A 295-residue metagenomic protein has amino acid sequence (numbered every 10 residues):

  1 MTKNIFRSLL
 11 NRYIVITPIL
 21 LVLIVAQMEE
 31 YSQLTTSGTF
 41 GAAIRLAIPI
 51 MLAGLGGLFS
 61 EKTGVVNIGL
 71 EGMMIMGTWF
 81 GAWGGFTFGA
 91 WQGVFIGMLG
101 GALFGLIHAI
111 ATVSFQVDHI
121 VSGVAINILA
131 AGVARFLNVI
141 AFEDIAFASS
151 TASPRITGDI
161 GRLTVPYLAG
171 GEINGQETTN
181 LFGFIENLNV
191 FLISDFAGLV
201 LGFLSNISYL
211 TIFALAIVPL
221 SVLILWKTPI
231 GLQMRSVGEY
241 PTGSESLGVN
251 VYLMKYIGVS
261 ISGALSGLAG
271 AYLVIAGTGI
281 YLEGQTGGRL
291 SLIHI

Functional and structural regions predicted by a protein language model:
M1-L52, F80, F88-W91: Membrane-interfacial amphipathic/re-entrant helices at transmembrane-helix boundaries
S8-N11, S114-A125: Alpha-helical transmembrane segments and their helix-start/interface "positive-inside/aromatic belt" motifs in integral
G38-F88, G93-V94, M98-I120, L292: Single transmembrane alpha-helix segments in multi-pass membrane proteins
A43, M51, M98-A102, A125 (+3 more regions): Residue-level signature of the transmembrane alpha-helical core of multi-pass small-molecule transporters
E71-G72, A276-H294: Glycine-rich helix-loop "coupling/hinge" segments at transmembrane-helix boundaries in multipass transporters
A131-L225: Transmembrane helix-bundle core of multi-pass membrane transporters and related energy-transducing complexes
E186, D195, G202-I280: Helix-loop-helix "hairpin" substructures at the membrane interface of multi-pass membrane proteins
